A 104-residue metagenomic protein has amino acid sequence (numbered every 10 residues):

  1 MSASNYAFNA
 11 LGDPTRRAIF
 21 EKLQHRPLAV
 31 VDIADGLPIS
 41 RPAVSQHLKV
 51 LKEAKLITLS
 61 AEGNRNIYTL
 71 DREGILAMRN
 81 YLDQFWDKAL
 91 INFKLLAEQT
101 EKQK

Functional and structural regions predicted by a protein language model:
M1-A3, E21, L76-K104: Amphipathic alpha-helical dimerization/coiled-coil segments that flank or bridge DNA-binding/regulatory modules
S2-S40, N66-L76: N-terminal helix-turn-helix DNA-binding core of bacterial DNA-binding proteins
N9, A18-E21, K52, T58 (+2 more regions): A cross-family signal for key residues in well-ordered alpha-helices that form functional helical elements
L11-P14, L51, E73, Y81-K88: Residue-level signal for short amphipathic helical patches enriched in basic/charged and nearby hydrophobic residues
E21, D35, Q46, K52-E53: Alpha-helical residues within the helix-turn-helix
H25, I39, V50, N92-L95 (+1 more regions): Conserved amphipathic alpha-helical interaction elements at protein-protein interfaces in regulatory, energy-coupling
A43: Residues in the helix-turn-helix
K52-G63, T69-L70: Beta-hairpin "wing" of winged helix-turn-helix
